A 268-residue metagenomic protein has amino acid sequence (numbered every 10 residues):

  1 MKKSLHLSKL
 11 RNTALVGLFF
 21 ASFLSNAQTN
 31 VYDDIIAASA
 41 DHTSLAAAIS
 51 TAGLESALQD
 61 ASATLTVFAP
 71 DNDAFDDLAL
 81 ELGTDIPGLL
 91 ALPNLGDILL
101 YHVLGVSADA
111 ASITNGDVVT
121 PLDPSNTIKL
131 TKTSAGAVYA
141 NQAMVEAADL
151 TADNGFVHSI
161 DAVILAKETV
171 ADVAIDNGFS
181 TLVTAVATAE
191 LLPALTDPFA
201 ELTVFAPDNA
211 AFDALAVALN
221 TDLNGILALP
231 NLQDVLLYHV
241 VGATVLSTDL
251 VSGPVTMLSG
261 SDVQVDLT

Functional and structural regions predicted by a protein language model:
K2-H6, N12-L15, L24-T268: Mature, structured domains of secreted/extracytosolic soluble proteins
F19-F20: Short, linear, compositionally biased motifs with a strong N-terminal bias
